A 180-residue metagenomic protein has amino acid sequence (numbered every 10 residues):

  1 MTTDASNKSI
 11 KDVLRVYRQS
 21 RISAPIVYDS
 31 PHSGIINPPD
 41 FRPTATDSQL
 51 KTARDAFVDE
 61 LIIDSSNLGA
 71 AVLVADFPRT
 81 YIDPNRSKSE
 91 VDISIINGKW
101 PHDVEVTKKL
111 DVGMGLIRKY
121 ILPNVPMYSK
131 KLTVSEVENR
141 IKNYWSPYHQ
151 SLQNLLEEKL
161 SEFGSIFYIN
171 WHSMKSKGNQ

Functional and structural regions predicted by a protein language model:
T2-Y168, M174-Q180: N-terminal catalytic or cofactor-binding beta/alpha core of small enzyme domains
